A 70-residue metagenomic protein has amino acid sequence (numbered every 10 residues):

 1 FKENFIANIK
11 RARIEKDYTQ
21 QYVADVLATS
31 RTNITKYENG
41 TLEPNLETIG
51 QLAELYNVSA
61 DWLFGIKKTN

Functional and structural regions predicted by a protein language model:
F1-E15: A short, Lys/Arg-rich alpha-helix, primarily the initiator
N8, T19, N45-T48, S59: Residues that mark the N-terminal boundary/hinge immediately upstream of a DNA-recognition element
I14, D25, E54: Alpha-helical residues within the helix-turn-helix
D17-K36: Short alpha-helical DNA-recognition segment
A28, E47-W62: DNA major-groove recognition helix of helix-turn-helix/homeodomain DNA-binding modules
